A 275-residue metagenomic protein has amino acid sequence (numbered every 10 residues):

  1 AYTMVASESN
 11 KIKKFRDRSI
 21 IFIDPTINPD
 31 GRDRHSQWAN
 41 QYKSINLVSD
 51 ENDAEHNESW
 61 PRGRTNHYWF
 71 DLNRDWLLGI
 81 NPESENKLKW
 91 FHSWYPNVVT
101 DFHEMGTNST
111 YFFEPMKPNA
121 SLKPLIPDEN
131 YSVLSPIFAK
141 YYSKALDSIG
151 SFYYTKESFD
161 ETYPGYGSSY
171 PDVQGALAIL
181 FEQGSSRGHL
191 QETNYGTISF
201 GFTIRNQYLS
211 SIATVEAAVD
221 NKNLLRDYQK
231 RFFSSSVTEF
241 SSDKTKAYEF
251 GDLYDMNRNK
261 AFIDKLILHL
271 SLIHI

Functional and structural regions predicted by a protein language model:
A1-V133, K144: Active-site/substrate-binding loop(s) of hydrolase catalytic cores
F22, D71, V99-D101, Y153-T155 (+2 more regions): Structured core elements
N28, L77, M105, G184-G188 (+1 more regions): Short, glycine-/Ser/Thr-/acidic-enriched flexible segments
N108-P115, E161-A213, A217: Active-site-adjacent mobile loop/cap segments within catalytic or ligand-binding domains
G150-Y166, D227-R231: Short catalytic/ligand-gating loop segments at beta-alpha or beta-beta junctions within enzyme catalytic domains
L224, Y228-E239: Edge strands and adjacent loops of beta-rich recognition modules
F240-N257: Short hydrophobic beta-strand segments
I273-I275: Conserved small/polar residues in nucleotide/adenosyl-binding loops
